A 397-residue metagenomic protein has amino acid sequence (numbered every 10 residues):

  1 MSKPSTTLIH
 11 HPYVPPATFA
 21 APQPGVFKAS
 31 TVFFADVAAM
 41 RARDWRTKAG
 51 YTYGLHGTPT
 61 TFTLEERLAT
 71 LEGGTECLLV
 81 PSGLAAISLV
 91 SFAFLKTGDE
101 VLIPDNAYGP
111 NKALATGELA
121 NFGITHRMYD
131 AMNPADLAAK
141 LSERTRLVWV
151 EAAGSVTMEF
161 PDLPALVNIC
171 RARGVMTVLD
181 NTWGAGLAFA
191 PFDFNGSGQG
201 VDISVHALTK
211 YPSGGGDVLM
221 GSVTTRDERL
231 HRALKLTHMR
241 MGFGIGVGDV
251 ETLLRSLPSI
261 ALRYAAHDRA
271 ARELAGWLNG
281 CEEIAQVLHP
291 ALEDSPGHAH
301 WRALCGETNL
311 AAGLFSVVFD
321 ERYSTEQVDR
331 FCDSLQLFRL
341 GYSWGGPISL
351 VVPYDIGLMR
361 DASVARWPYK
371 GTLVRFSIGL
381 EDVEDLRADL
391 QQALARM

Functional and structural regions predicted by a protein language model:
M1-T58, E66, V374: N-terminal "arm"/small-domain region of PLP-dependent enzymes with the aminotransferase-like
S2, T116-G117, T125-R127, R146 (+3 more regions): PLP-dependent enzyme catalytic core of the Aspartate aminotransferase-like
L8-A17, C77-C281, L288: Conserved PLP-enzyme active-site core in the AAT-like
T31, T225-L230, F319-Y323: Short loop segments at secondary-structure junctions
D36-A85, N111, T116-G117: Conserved N-terminal alpha-helix of the aminotransferase class I/II PLP-enzyme fold
K48-G50, V218-M220, L310-L314, G371-R375: Short, solvent-exposed beta-strand edge segments and adjacent coil->beta transition regions
L253-L262, A312-E321, R375-G379: Short, well-ordered beta-strand elements within core beta-sheets of diverse protein domains
R272-Q336, L340-P347, I356, R360-A365: Conserved small-domain helix->loop->beta segment predominantly found in fold-type I
